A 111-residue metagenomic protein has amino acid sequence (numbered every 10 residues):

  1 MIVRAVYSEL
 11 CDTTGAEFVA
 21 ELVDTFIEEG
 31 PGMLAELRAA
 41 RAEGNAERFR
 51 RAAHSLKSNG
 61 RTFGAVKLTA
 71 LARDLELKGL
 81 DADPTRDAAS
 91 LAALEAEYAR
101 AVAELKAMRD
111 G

Functional and structural regions predicted by a protein language model:
M1-G111: Two-component system phosphorelay core
